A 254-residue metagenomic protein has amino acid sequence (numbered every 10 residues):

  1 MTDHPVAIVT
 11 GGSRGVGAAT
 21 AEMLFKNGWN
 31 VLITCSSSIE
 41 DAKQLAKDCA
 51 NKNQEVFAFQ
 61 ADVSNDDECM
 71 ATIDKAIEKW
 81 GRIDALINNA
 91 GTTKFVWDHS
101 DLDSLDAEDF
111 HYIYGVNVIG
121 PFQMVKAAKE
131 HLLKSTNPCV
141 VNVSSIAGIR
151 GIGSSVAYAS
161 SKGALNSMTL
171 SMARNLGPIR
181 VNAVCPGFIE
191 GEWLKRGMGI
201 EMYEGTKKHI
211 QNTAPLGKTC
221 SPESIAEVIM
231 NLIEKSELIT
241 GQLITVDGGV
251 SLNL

Functional and structural regions predicted by a protein language model:
S13-G15: Conserved glycine-rich cofactor-binding loop
T93, R150, M230, E234-L254: Short C-terminal tail/terminal secondary-structure segment of NAD(P)H-dependent dehydrogenase/reductase domains
W97-L102, D106-H111, I210: Substrate-binding pocket helix/loop in short-chain dehydrogenase/reductase
V125, S161: Active-site helix of classical SDR
E130, L170-N175: Alpha-helical segment proximal to the catalytic Tyr-Lys
N137, G177-R180, I239-G241: Short, small/polar-rich loop/turn modules that mediate ligand/substrate recognition or access, typified
S145: Residue(s) in the substrate-gating loop at a strand-loop-helix junction that position the organic substrate next
